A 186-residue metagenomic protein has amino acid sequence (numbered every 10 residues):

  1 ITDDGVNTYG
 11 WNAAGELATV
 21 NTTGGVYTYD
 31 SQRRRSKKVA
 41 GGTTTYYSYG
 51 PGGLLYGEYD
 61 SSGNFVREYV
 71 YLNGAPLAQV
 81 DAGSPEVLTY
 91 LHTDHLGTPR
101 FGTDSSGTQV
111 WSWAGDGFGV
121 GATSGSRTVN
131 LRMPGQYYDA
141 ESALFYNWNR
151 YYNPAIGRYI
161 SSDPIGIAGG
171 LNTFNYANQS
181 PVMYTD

Functional and structural regions predicted by a protein language model:
I1-D4, G10, E16-V20, R34-V39 (+8 more regions): Beta-strand elements of repeat-based all-beta scaffolds
N7-E16, G25-R34, T45-G53, R67-A75 (+4 more regions): Aromatic-rich beta-strand edge motifs centered on tyrosine
T22, P154, I167: Short, conserved catalytic or interaction motifs in soluble domains
F65-Y69, Q79-N149, A155-I156, Q179-Y184: A motif-centric feature for acidic-aromatic and gly/ser/thr-rich catalytic loops and repeats
E86, G166-I167: Short strand->helix junction
I167-N175: A short, polar/charged loop-to-alpha-helix boundary motif
